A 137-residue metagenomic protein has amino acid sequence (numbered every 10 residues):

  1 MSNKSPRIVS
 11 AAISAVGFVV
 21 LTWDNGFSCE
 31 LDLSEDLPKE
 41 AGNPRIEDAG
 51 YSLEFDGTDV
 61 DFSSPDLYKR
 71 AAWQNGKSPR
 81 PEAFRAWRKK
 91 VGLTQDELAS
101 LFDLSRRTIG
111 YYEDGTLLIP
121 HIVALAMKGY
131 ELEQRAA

Functional and structural regions predicted by a protein language model:
M1-A137: Motif-centric detector for short Cys/His coordination patterns
